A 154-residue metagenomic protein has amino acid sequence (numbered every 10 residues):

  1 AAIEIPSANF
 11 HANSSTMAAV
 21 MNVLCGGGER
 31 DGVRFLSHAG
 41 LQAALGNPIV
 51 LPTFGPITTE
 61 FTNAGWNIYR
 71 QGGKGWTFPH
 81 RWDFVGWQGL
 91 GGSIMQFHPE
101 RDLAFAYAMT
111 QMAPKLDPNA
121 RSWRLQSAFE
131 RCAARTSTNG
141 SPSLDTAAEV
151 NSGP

Functional and structural regions predicted by a protein language model:
A1-P154: Catalytic loop of the DD-peptidase/beta-lactamase superfamily, centered on the K-T-G motif and neighboring
